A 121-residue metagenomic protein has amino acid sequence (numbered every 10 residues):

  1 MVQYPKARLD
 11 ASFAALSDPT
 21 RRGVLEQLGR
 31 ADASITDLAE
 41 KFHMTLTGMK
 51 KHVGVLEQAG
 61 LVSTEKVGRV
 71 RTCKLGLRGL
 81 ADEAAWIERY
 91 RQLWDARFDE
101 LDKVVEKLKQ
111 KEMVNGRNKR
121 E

Functional and structural regions predicted by a protein language model:
M1-R8, Q27-L46, V55-A59, S63 (+1 more regions): C-terminal regulatory/oligomerization modules of transcriptional regulators
A14-S17, E26-R30: Short, locally clustered residues in the helix-turn-helix/winged-helix DNA-binding domain
A15-T20, L80: Short helix-coil-helix linker/hinge
R22-V24: Pre-recognition alpha-helix immediately N-terminal to the DNA-recognition helix within helix-turn-helix or winged-helix
H52: Residues within the DNA-recognition helix of helix-turn-helix
K66-T72: Short, Lys/Arg-rich nucleic-acid/phosphate-binding segment
